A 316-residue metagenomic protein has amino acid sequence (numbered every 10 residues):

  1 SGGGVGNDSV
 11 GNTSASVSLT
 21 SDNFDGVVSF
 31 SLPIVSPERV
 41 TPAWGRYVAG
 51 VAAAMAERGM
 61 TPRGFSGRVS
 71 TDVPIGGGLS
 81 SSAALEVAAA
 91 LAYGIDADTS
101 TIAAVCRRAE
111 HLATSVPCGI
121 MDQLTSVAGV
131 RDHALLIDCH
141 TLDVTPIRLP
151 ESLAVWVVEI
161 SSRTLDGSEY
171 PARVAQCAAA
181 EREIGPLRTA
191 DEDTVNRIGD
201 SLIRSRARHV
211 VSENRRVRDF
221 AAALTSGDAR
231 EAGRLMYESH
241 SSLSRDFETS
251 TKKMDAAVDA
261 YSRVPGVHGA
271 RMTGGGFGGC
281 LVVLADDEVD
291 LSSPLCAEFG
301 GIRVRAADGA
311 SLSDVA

Functional and structural regions predicted by a protein language model:
S1-L79, A83, V87, L91-T99 (+8 more regions): ATP-binding N-lobe of GHMP and related small-molecule kinases
T13-T41, A54, L136-G269, V283-A316: C-terminal nucleotide
Y47, V69, L85, D98 (+6 more regions): Internal, well-ordered alpha-helical segments in soluble enzyme and binding-protein domains
V48, E86, A90, A103 (+3 more regions): Hydrophobic face of alpha-helices
R63, S100, D122, R230-R234 (+1 more regions): Short, solvent-exposed positions on alpha-helices
V105-M121: Acidic/histidine-rich catalytic neighborhood of metal-dependent amide-processing enzymes
V116, I120-T145, C280-D286: Conserved beta-strand-centric core segments of catalytic alpha/beta enzyme folds
